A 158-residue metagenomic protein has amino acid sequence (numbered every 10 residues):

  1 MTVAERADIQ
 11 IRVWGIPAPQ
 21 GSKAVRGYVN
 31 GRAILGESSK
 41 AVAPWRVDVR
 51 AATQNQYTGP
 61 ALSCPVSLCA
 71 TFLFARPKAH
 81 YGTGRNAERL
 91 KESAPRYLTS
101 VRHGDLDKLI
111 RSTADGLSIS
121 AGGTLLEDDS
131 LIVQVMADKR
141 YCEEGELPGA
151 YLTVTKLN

Functional and structural regions predicted by a protein language model:
M1-N158: Acidic, proline/glycine-enriched N-terminal capping motif
